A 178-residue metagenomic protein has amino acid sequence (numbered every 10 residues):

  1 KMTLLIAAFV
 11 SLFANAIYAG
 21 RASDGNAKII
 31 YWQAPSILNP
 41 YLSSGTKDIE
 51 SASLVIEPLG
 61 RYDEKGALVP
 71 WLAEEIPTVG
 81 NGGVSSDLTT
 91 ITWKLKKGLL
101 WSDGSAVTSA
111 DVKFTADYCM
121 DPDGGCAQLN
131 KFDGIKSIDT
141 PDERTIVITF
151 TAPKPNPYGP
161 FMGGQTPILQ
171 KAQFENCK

Functional and structural regions predicted by a protein language model:
T3-A14: Bacterial N-terminal signal peptides
Y18, L129-K178: Surface-exposed binding/hinge segments that line and control ligand-binding clefts or catalytic entry sites
A19-K28: Immediate post-signal peptide segment of exported/extracytoplasmic ligand-binding proteins
I30-V84, D117: N-terminal lobe/hinge region of extracytoplasmic solute-binding protein
A34-I37, G66, G98-L100, C119-P122 (+1 more regions): Solvent-exposed loop/turn segments at secondary-structure junctions within structured extracellular/periplasmic domains
Y41-S44, E57, L95-D103, I135: Second-shell loop/turn segments in exported
L54, A67, W71, V107 (+3 more regions): Extracytoplasmic/secreted proteins, especially bacterial periplasmic and envelope-associated proteins
I76-G125, P141, V147-T149: Aromatic- and charge-enriched surface segment that lines or borders ligand/interaction sites
